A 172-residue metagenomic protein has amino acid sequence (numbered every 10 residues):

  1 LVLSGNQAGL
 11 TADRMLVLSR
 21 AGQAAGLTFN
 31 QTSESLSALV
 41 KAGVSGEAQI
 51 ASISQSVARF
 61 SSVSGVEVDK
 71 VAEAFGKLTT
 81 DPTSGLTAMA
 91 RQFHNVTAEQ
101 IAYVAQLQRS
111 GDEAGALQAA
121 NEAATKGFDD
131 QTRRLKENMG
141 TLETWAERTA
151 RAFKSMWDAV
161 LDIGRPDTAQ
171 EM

Functional and structural regions predicted by a protein language model:
L1-M172: Amphipathic alpha-helical assembly segments that mediate oligomerization or membrane-associated assembly across
